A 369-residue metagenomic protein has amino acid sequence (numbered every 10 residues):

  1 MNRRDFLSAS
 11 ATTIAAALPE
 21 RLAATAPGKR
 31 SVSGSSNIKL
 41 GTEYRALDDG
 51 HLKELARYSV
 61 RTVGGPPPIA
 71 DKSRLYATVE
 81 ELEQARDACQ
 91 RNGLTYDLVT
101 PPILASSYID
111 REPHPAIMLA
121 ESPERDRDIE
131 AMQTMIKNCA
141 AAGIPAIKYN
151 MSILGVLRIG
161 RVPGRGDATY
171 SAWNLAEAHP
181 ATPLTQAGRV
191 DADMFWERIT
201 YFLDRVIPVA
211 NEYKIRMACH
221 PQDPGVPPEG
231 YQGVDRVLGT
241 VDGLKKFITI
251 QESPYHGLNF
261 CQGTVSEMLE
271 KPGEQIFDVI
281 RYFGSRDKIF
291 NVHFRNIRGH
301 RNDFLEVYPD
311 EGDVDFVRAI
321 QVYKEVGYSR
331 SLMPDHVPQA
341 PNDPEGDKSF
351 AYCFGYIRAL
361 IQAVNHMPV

Functional and structural regions predicted by a protein language model:
N2-R21, T25-N37, Q90, M118-L119 (+5 more regions): Histidine-acidic metal/acid-base catalytic patches
I14, G41-S73, E80, N92 (+1 more regions): Ligand-binding pocket scaffold of soluble enzyme catalytic domains
L40, Y96, R330: Hydrophobic anchor at the start of a short beta-strand that flanks the dinucleotide cofactor-binding loop
T42-E43, Y76, D126, W196-E197 (+3 more regions): Residue-level marker of alpha-helix boundaries and capping positions
Y44-D48, I69, T100-A105, M151-G155 (+4 more regions): Active-site-proximal loop/turn and secondary-structure-junction residues that shape catalytic pockets, frequently
R45-L55, I129-I136, Q275-I280, F316: Short, acidic/polar
P66-T200, D204, N211-E212: Structural motif corresponding to the early beta-alpha repeats
